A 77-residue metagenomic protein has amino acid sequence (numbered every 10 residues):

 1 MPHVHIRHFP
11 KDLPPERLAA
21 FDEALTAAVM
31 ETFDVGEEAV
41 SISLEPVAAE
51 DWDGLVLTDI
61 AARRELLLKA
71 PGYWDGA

Functional and structural regions predicted by a protein language model:
P2-A77: A domain-level signal for the structural core that forms small-molecule/cofactor-binding pockets and catalytic centers
